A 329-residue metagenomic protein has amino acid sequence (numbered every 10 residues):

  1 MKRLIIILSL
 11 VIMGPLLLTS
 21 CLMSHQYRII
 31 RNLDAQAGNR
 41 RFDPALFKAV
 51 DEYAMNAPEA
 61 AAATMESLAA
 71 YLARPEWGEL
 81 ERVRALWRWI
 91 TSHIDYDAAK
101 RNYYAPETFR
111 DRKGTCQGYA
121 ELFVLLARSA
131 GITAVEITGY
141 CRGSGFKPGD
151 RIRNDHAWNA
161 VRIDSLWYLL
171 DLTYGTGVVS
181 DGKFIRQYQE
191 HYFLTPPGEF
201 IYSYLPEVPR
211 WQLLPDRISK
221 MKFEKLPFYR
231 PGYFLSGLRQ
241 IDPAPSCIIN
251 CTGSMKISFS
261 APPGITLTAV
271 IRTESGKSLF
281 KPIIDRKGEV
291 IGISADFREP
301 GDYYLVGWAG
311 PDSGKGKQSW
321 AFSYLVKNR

Functional and structural regions predicted by a protein language model:
M1-L4: Positively charged n-region of N-terminal signal peptides that target proteins for export
S9-L16: Bacterial N-terminal signal peptides
H25-T115, E121-A130: Secondary-structure boundary elements
L68, L72, A160, L169-D171 (+1 more regions): A generic structural signal for ordered secondary structure
E121-F200: Hydrophobic/aromatic-rich core segments of domains that either
I152, V179-R329: Alpha-helical and coiled-coil interaction segments, frequently adjacent to or embedded within charge-biased
